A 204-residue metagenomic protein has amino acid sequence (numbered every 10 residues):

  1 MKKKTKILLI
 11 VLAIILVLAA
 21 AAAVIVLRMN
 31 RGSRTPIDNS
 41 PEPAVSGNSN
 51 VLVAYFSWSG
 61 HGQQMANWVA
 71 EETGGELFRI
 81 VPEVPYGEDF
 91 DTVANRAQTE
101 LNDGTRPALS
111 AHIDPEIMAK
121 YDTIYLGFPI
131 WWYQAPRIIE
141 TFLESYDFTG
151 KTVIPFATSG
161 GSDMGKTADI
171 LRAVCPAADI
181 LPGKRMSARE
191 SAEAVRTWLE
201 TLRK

Functional and structural regions predicted by a protein language model:
K2-K204: Active-site-proximal alpha-helix that buttresses catalytic centers in soluble enzyme cores
